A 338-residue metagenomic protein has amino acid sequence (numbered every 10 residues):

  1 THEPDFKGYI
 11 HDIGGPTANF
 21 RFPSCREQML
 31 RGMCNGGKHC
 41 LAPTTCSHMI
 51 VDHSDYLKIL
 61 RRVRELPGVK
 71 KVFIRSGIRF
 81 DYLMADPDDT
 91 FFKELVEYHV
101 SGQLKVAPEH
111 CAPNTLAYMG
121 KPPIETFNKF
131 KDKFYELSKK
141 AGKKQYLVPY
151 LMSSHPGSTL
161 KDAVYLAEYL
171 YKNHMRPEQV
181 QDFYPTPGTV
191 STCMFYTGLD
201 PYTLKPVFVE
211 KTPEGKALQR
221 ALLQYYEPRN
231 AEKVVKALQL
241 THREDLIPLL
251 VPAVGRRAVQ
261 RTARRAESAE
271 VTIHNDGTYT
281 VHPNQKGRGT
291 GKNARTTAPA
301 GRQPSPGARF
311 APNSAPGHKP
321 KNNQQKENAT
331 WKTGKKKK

Functional and structural regions predicted by a protein language model:
T1-K7, T126-K133, Y165-P201: C-terminal, active-site-flanking charged/polar segments
T1-V148, M152-P156: Conserved SAM/AdoMet-binding glycine-rich loop
R64, V96, Y171, L223-E227 (+1 more regions): Ankyrin-repeat helical core positions
T90-F91, H155-K172: Catalytic cores of alpha/beta
P156, K236, K336-K338: A short, structured N-terminal alpha-helical element that caps or precedes a catalytic domain
K161, R176-P177, D182-T262: C-terminal accessory regions of radical SAM enzymes
R261-E267, V271-K338: Intrinsically disordered, Lys/Arg-rich low-complexity segments
